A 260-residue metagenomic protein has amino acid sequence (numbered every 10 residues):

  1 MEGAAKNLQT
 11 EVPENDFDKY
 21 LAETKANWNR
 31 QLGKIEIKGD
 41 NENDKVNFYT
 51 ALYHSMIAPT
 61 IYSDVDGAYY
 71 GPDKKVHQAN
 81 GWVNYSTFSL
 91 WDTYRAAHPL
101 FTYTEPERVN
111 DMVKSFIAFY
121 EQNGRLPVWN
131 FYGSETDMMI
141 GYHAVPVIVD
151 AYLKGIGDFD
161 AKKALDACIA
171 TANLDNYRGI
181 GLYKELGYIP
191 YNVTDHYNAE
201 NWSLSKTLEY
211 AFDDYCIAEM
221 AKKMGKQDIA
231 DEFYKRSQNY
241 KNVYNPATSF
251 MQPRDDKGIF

Functional and structural regions predicted by a protein language model:
M1-N84, A118, R125-V128, D158 (+1 more regions): Acidic/polar, glycine-enriched structural segments that form the non-catalytic walls/loops of the carbohydrate-binding
I35-G39, V65-S86, W129-E135, G179-K206 (+2 more regions): Active-site-adjacent structural elements in folded domains
K38-N41, V83-T87, Y94-P99, Y103-W129 (+2 more regions): A conserved hydrophobic secondary-structure block that centers on an alpha-helix together with its immediately flanking
G39-D44, I61-G67, Y103-V113, Y152-D166 (+1 more regions): Structural helix-adjacent loops and short alpha-helical linkers that scaffold large soluble proteins
T50-S63, S86-V109, V149-K154, Y215-M224: Alpha-helical support elements that line or immediately flank enzyme active sites and cofactor-binding pockets
P59, E105-P127, K163-G181, I189-D195 (+1 more regions): Long, well-ordered core segments of solenoidal/helical folds
P127, A218, M224-F260: Catalytic cores of carbohydrate-active enzymes
T136-E209, A218: Active-site lining segments of carbohydrate-active enzymes
